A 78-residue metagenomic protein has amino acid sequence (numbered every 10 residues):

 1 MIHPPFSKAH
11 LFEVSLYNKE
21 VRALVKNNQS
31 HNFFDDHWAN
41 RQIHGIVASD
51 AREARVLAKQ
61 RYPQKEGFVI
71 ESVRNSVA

Functional and structural regions predicted by a protein language model:
M1-H3, I43, V56-L57: Short secondary-structure capping micro-motifs at structural edges
M1-N28: Short N-terminal "domain-start" leader segments that mark the transition from disordered tails or signal peptides into
I2, V21-R22, F33, W38 (+1 more regions): A composition-biased, non-transmembrane "mature-region" signal
K8-F12, N40-Q42, F68: Residues at beta-strand starts and edge strands
N28-F33, Q60-Q64: Short intrinsically disordered coil segments
H31, N40-Q42, R55: Short structured motifs
D35-S49: A short, exposed loop/beta-hairpin motif centered on an aromatic-Gly-Thr core
A51-R52, V56-A78: Short, mixed-charge low-complexity intrinsically disordered segments
